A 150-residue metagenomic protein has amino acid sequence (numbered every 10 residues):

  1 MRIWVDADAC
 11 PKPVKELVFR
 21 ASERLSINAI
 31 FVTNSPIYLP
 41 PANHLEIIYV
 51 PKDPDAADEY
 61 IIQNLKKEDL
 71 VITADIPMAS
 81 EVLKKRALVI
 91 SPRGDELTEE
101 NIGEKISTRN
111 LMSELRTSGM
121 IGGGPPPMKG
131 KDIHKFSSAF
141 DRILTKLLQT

Functional and structural regions predicted by a protein language model:
M1-T150: Nuclease catalytic cores that cleave nucleic-acid phosphodiester bonds, predominantly acidic two-metal-ion
